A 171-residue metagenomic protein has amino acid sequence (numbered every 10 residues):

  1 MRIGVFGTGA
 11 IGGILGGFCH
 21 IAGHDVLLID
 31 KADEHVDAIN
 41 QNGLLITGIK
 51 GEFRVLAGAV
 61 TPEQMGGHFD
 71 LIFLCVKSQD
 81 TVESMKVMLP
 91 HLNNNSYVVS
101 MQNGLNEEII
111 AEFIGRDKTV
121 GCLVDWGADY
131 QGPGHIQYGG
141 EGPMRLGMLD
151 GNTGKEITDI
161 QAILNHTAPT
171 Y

Functional and structural regions predicted by a protein language model:
M1, D70, G142: Nucleotide donor/acceptor-binding cores
M1, H24, S96, D117-K118 (+1 more regions): A structural micro-motif
M1-G48: NAD(P)+-binding Rossmann beta1-loop-alpha1 motif at the extreme N-terminus of oxidoreductases
A22, N42, N95, H166-T167: Structured helix-beta-strand junction loops
H35-A38, E107-E108, G154: Short, charged/polar "capping" segments at the starts of alpha-helices and the immediately preceding loops
I49-E52, L149: Active-site-adjacent segment of FAD-dependent monooxygenases/related oxidoreductases
F53-H135: Rossmann-like NAD(P)(H) cofactor-binding subdomain of soluble oxidoreductases
H91, F113-K118, Q131-Y171: Internal alpha-helical scaffold of NAD(P)-dependent oxidoreductase catalytic cores
